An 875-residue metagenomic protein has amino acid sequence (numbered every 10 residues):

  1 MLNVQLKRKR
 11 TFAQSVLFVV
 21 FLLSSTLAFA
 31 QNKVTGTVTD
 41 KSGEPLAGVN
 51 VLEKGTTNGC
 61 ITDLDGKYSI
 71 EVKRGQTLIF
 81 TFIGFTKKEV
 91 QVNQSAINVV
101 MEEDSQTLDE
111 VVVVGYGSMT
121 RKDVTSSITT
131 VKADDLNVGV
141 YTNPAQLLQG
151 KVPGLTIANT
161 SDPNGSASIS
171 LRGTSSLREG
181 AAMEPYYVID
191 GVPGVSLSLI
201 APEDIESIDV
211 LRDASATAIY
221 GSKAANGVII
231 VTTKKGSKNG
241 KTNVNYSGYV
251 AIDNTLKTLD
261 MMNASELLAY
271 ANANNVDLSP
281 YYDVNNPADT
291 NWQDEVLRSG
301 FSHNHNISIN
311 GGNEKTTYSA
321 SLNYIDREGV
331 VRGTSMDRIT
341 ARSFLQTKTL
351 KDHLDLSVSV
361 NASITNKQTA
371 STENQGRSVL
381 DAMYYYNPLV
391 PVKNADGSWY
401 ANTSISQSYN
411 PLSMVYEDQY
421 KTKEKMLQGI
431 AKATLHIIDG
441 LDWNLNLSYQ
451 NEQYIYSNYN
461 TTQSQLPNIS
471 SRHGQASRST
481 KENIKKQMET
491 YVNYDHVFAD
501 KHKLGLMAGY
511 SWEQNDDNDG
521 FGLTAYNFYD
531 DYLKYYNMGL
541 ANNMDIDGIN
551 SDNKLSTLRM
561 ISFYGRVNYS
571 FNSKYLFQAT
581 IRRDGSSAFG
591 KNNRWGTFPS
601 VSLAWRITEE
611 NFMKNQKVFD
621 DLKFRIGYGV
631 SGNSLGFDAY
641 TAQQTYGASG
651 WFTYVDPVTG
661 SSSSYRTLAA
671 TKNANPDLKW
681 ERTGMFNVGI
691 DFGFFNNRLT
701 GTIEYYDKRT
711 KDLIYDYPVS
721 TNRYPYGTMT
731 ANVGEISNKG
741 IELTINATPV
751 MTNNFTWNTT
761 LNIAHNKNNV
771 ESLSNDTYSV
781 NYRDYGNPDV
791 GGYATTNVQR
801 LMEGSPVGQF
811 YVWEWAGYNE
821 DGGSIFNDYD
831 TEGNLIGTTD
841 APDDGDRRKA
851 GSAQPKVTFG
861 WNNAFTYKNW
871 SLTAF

Functional and structural regions predicted by a protein language model:
M1-S343, K348-T349, L354-S357, S363 (+11 more regions): Short, small/polar-rich motifs associated with maturation and membrane association, primarily at protein termini
A30, S308, T756-N758, S852-F875: Conserved C-terminal beta-signal and adjacent last beta-strands/turns of outer-membrane beta-barrel proteins
L136, E184-Y186, G300-H303, R338-I339 (+6 more regions): Extracellular/periplasmic, surface-exposed regions of secreted and cell-surface proteins
N245-N286, F521-L523, N527, Y640 (+1 more regions): Conserved small-residue
V276-N286, H303-N304, E373-L412: Acidic, glycine-rich flexible loop segments
S398-W399, N537, S631-S634, G808 (+1 more regions): Feature marks flexible
